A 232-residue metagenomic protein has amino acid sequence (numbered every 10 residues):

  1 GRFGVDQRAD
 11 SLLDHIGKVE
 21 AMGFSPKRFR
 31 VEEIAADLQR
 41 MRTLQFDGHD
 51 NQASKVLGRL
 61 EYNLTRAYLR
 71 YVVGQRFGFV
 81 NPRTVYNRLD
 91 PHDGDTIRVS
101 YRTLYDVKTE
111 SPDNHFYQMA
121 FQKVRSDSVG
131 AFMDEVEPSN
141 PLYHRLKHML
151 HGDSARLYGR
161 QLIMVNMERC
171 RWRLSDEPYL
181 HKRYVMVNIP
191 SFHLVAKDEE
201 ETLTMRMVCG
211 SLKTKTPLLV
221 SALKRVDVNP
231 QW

Functional and structural regions predicted by a protein language model:
G1-Q231: Auxiliary tRNA-acceptor-end handling modules of aminoacyl-tRNA synthetases
